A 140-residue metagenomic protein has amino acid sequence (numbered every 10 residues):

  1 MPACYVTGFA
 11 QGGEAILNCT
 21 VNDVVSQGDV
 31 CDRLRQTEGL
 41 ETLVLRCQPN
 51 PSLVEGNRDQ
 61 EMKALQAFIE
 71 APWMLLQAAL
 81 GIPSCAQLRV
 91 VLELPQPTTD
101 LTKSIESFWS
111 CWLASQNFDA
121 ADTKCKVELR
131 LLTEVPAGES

Functional and structural regions predicted by a protein language model:
P2-G138: Rossmann-like short-chain dehydrogenase/reductase
